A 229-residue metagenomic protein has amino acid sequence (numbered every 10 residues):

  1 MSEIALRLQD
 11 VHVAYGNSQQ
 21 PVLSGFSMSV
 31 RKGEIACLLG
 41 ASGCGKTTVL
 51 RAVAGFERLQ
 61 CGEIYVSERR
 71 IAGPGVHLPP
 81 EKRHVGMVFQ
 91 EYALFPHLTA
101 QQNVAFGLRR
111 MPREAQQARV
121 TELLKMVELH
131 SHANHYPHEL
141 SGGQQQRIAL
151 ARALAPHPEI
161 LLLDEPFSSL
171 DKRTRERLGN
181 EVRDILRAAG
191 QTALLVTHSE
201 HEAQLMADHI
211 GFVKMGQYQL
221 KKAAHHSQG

Functional and structural regions predicted by a protein language model:
R69-A72, E114-H132, R183-D184: Conserved ABC ATPase "signature" region
R70-G86, R110, Q117: ABC ATPase NBD coupling module
L98-A105: Short coil-to-helix segment of the ABC ATPase nucleotide-binding domain corresponding to the Q-loop/switch region
Y136-L140, Q144-Q146: Conserved ABC ATPase signature
A155-E159: A short, proline-enriched helix->beta-strand linker immediately N-terminal to the Walker B motif in ABC-type P-loop
L161-E165: Catalytic Walker B motif of ABC-type/P-loop ATPase nucleotide-binding domains
G190-H198: Conserved H-loop
